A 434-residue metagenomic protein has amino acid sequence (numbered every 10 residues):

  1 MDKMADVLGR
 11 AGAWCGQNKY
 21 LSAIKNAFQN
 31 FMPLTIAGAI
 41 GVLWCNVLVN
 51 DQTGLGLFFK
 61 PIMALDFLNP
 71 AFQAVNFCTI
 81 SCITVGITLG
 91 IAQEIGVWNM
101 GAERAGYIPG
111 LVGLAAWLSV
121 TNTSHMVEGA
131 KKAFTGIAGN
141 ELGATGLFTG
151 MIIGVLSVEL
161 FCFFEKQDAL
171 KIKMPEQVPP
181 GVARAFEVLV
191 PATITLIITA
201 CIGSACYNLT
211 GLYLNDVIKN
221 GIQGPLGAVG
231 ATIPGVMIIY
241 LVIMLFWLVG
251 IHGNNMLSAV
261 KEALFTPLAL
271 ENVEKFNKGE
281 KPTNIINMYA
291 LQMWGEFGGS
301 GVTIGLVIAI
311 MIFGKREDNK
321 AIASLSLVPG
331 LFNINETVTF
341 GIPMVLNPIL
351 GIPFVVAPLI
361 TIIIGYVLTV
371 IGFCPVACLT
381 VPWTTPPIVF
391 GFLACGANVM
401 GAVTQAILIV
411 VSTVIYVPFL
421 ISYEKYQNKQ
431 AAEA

Functional and structural regions predicted by a protein language model:
M1-C15, N50, G54-D66, V273-P282 (+2 more regions): Transmembrane alpha-helical segments and their short flanking loops that form helix-hairpins/helix-helix interfaces
A5-F28, L65-N69, M174-R184, T337-T339: Cytosolic juxtamembrane amphipathic/interface segments immediately preceding and feeding into a transmembrane helix
Q17-K171, V345: Early transmembrane hairpin of solute transport permeases
F28-C45, G113, W117, T193-S204 (+2 more regions): Hydrophobic alpha-helical membrane-insertion segments
A37, I80, T84, T88 (+28 more regions): Alpha-helical transmembrane segments in multi-pass membrane proteins
T88-I91, W98, L111, A115-L118 (+2 more regions): Alpha-helical membrane segments and immediately flanking helix-loop junctions that form or couple to the substrate/ion
H125-I152, L156-P234: Membrane-interface helix-loop-helix junctions at boundaries between adjacent transmembrane segments
I198, G203-G314: Membrane-embedded translocation segments of transport machinery
